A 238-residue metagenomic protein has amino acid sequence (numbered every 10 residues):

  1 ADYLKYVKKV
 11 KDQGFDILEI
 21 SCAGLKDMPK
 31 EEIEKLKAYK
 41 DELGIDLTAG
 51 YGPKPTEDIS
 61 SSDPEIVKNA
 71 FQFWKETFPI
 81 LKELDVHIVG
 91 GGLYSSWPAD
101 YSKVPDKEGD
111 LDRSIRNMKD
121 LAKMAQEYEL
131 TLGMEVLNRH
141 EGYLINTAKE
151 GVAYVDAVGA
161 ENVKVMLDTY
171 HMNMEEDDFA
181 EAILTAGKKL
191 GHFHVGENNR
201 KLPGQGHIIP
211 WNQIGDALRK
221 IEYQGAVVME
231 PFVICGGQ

Functional and structural regions predicted by a protein language model:
A1-G14, D41, D85-H87, I145-L167 (+1 more regions): Histidine-acidic metal/acid-base catalytic patches
D2, E42, I59-K164: Active-site acidic/histidine proton-transfer and metal-coordination neighborhood in alpha/beta enzyme cores
Y6-K30, T56: N-terminal substrate-binding region of glycoside hydrolase catalytic domains
L18, T48-G50, V89, L132 (+2 more regions): Hydrophobic residues within beta-strands of alpha/beta enzymes
E19-D41, L93-S102: Glycine-rich, proline-tolerant flexible connector loops at the mouths of alpha/beta enzymes
C22-G24, P53-P55, L93-W97, V136-H140 (+3 more regions): Active-site-proximal loop/turn and secondary-structure-junction residues that shape catalytic pockets, frequently
P29-G44, Q72-D85, I115-M124, D178-T185 (+1 more regions): Short amphipathic alpha-helices and their capping/turn segments at secondary-structure boundaries
I45-E57: A short glycine/small-residue-enriched secondary-structure motif
